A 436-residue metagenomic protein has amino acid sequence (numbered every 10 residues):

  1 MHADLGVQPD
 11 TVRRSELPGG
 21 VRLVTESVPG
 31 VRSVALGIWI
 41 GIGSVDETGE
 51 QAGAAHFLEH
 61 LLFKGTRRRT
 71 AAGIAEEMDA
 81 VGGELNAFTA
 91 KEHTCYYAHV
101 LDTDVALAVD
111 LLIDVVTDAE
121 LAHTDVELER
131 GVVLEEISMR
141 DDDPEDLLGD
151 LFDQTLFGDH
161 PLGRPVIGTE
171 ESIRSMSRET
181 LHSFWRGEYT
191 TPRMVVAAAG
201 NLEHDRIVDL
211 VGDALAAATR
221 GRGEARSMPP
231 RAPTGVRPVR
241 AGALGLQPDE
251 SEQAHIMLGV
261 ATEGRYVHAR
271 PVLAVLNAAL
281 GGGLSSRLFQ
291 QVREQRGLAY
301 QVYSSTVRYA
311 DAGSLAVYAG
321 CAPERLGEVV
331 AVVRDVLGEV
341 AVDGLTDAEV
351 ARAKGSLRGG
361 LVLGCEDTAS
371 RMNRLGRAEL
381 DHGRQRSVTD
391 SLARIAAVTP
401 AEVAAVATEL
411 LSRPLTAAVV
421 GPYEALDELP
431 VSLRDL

Functional and structural regions predicted by a protein language model:
M1-S33: N- or domain-start disorder-to-order transition segments that initiate the globular core
D10, E16, S27, A71-S227 (+6 more regions): Charge-rich, well-structured scaffold segments of protease-associated domains
G30, A35-H99, G282-L298, Y309: M16/MPP (pitrilysin/insulinase) zinc-metallopeptidase core fold and M16-derived inactive scaffolds
H56, H60, H204, H255: Histidine-centered active-site/metal-ligand motif
R265, V272-G282, L288: A conserved active-site cap/scaffold subdomain adjacent to cofactor or substrate pockets
